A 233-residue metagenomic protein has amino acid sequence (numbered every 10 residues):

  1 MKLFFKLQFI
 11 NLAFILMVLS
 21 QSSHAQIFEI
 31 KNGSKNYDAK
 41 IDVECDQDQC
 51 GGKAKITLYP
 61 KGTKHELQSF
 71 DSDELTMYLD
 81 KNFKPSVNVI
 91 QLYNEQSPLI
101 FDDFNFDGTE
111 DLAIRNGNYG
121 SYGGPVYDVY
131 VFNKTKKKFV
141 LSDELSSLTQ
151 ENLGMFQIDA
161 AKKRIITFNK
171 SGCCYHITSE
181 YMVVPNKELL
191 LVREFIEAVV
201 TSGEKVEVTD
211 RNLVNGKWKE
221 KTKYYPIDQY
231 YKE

Functional and structural regions predicted by a protein language model:
M1-N11: Bacterial N-terminal signal peptides that target proteins for export
I15, S20-S22: N-terminal signal peptide c-region/cleavage motif recognized by signal peptidases
A25-E66, A160-E233: Acidic, small-residue rich beta-repeat scaffolds with periodic aromatic anchors
I30, N94-F104, E151-R164: Beta-propeller blade termini
A39, D103-N116, A161-I166: Acidic/hydrophobic-patterned starts of short beta strands in beta-sheet-rich repeat architectures
Y59-K61, G123-S142, E180-P185: Beta-propeller blade repeat segments, especially FG-GAP/WD-type strand-to-loop junctions in 6- to 7-bladed propeller
Q68-S72, V140-S146, L190-E197: Beta-propeller fold detector
T76-S97, S146-F156, Y175: Repeat-based blade/solenoid architectures
